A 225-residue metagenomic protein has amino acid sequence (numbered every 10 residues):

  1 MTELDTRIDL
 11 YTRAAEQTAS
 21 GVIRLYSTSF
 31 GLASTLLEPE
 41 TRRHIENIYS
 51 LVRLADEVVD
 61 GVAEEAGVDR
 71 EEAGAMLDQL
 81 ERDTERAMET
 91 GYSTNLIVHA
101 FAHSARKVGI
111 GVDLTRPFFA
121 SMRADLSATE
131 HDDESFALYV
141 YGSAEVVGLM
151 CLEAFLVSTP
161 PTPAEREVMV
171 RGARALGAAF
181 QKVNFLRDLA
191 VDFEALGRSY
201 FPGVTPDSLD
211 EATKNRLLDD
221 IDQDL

Functional and structural regions predicted by a protein language model:
M1-L225: Acidic catalytic motifs of isoprenoid enzymes
